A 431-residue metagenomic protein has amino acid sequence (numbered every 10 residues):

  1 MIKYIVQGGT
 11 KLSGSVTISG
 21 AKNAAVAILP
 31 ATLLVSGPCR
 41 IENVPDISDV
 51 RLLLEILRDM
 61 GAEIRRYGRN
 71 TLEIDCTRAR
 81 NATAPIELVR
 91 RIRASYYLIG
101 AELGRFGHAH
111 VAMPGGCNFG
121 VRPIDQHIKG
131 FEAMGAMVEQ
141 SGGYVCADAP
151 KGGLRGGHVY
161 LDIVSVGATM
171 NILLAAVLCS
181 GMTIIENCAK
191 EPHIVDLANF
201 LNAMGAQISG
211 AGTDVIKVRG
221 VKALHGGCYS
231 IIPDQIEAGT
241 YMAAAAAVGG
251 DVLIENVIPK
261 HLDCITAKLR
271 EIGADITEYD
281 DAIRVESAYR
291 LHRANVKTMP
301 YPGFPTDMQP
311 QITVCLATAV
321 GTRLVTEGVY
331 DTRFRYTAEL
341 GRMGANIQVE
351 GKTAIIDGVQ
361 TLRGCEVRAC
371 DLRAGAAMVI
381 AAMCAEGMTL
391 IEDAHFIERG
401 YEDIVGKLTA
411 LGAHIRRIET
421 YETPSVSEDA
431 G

Functional and structural regions predicted by a protein language model:
M1-G431: Short, structured segments at the rim of ligand-binding sites
